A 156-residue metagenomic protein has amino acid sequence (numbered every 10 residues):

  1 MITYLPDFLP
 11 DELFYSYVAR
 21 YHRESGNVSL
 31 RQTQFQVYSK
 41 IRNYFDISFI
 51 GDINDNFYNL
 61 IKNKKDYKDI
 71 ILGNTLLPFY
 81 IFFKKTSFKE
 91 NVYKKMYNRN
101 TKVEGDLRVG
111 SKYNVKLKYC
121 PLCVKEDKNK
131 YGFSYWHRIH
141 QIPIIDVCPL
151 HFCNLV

Functional and structural regions predicted by a protein language model:
M1-L117, P121-D127, S134, I139: A structured, charge-rich N-terminal accessory region that forms the first stable segment of a protein and links
K125-N129, C153-V156: Short functional micro-motifs and their immediate structural scaffolds
Q141-V156: Domain-exit/linker segments immediately C-terminal to small folded modules
